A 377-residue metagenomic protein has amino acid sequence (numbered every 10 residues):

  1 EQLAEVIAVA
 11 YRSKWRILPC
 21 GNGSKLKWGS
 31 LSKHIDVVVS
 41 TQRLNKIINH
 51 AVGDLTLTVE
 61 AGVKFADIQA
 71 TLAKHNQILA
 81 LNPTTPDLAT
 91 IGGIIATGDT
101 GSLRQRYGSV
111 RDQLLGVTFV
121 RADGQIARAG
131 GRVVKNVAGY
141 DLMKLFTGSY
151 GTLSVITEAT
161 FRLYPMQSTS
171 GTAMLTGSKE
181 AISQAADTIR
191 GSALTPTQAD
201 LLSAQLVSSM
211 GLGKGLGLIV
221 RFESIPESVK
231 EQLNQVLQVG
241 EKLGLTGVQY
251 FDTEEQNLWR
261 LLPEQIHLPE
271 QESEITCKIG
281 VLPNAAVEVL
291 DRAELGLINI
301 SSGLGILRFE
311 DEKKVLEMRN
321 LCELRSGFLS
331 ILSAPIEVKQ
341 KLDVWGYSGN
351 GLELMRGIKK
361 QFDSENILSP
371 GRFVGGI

Functional and structural regions predicted by a protein language model:
E1, S178-A181, F222-V229, L282-A286 (+1 more regions): Helix N-cap motif at beta-to-alpha junctions
E1-I17, I35, S40-D87, D99-R132 (+2 more regions): N-terminal glycine-rich flavin-associated loop
Y11, A73, R190, E241 (+1 more regions): Anion (oxyanion) recognition and catalysis
W15, N22, G29-D36, T41-Q42 (+2 more regions): Conserved glycine-rich FAD pyrophosphate-binding loop
W15-L18, D36-V38, L55-L57, I78-A80 (+14 more regions): Structural motif
K27-K33, S209-L212: Short glycine-biased active-site loop of nucleotidyltransferases that positions the nucleotide triphosphate and helps
A96, L115-P269: C-terminal substrate-binding/cap subdomain adjacent to the FAD-binding core in PCMH-type and related FAD-linked
